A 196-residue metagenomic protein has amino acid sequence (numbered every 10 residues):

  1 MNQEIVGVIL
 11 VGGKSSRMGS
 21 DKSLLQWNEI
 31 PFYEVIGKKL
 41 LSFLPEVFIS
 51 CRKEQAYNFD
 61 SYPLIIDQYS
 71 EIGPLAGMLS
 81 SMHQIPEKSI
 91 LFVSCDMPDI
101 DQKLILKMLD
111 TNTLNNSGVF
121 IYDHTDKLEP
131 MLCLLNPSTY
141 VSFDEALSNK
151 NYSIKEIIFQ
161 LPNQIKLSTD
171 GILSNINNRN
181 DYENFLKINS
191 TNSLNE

Functional and structural regions predicted by a protein language model:
N2-N151, F159-I172, N180-S193: Nucleotide and nucleotide-moiety/phosphate-recognizing core
